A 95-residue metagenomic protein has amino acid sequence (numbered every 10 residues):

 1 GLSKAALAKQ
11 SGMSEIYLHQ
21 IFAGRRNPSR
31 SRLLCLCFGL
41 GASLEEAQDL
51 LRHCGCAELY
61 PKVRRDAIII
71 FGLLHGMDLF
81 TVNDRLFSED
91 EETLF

Functional and structural regions predicted by a protein language model:
G1-A8, C35: Short basic helix-loop element that most often maps to the first helix and adjoining turn of HTH DNA-binding modules
G1-K4, F80-F95: A short, Lys/Arg-rich alpha-helix, primarily the initiator
A5, I16, E45: Key DNA-contact positions within bacterial/archaeal DNA-binding proteins
Q10, G39: Residues within the alpha-helical elements of helix-turn-helix
S11-P28, H53-G55: Recognition helix of helix-turn-helix/homeodomain-like DNA-binding domains that insert into the DNA major groove
R25-F38: Short, basic-rich loop-to-helix N-cap that marks the start of a DNA-contacting helix
Q48-M77: Short, charged recognition helix plus adjacent turn of helix-turn-helix-like nucleic-acid-binding domains
